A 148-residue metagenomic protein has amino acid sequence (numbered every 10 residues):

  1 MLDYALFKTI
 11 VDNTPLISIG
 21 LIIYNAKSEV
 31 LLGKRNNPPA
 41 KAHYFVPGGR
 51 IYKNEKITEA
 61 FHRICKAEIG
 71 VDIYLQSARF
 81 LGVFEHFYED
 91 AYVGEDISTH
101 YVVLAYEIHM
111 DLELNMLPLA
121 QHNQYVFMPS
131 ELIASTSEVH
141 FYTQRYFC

Functional and structural regions predicted by a protein language model:
M1-G20, Y24-A26, D96: Acidic, metal-coordinating catalytic segment for phosphate/diphosphate chemistry, firing primarily on the Nudix
T14-L16, K41, V46, I97-V103: Short connector loops at helix/strand junctions that flank enzyme active sites, especially segments positioning acidic
I17-I19, S28, V102-L104, N123: Change "...and in nucleic-acid phosphodiester-cleaving endonucleases..." to "...and in nucleic-acid processing enzymes
I23-Y24, L32, I108: Conserved hydrophobic "DFG−1" position in protein kinase catalytic cores
E29-E68: Conserved Nudix-box catalytic region and its N-terminal flanking loop in Nudix hydrolases and closely related
P47, K53, D90-S98, A120-H122 (+1 more regions): Functional cleft and adjacent loop/helix regions within the main domain that mediate ligand binding or catalysis
V71-L114: Active-site segment of metal-dependent pyrophosphate-handling enzymes, primarily the Nudix hydrolase catalytic core
A105-H109, N115-C148: NUDIX/MutT-family hydrolases
